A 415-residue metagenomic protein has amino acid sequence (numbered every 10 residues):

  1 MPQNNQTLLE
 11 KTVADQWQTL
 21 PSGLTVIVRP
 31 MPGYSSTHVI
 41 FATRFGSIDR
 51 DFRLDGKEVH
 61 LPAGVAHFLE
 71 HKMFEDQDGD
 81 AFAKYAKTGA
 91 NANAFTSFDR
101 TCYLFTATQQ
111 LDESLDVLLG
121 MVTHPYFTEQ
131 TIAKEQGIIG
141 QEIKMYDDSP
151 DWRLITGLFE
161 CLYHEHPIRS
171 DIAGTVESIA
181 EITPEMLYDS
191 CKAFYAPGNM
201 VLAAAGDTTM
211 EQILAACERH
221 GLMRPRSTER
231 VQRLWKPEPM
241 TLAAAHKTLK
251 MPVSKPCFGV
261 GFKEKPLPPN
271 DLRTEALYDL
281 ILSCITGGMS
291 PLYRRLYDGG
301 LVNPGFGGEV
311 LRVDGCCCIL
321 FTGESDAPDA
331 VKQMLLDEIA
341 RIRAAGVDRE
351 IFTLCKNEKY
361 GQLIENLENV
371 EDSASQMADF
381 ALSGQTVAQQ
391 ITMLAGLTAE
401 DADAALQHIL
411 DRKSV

Functional and structural regions predicted by a protein language model:
M1-A81, Y188-R295, K413-S414: His/Glu-rich zincin catalytic helix
T7, V201-G206, I342, T353-K413: C-terminal regions of mature proteins
D55, E70-K72, C102-T106, Y126 (+5 more regions): Second-shell loop/turn segments in exported
Q77-S190, N303, M334-D337, V347-S375: Acidic/histidine-enriched segments that form metal/cofactor-coordinating and catalytic pocket/exosite environments
L111-S114, T209-L214, P269-D271, P328-Q333: Short, conserved charged micro-motifs
E229-W235, N303-E309, A345-C355: Flexible, glycine/charged-enriched surface loops at secondary-structure junctions
G259-P266, S283-S325: A structural supersecondary motif
I319-D348: Extended amphipathic alpha-helical segments enriched in small hydrophobics
